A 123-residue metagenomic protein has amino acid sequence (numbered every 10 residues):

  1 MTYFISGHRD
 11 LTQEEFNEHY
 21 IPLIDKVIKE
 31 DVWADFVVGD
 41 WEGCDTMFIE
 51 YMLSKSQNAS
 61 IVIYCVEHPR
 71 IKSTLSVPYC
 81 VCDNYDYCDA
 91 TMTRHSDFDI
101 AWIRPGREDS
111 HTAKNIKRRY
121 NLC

Functional and structural regions predicted by a protein language model:
M1-D10: Short, hydrophobic/glycine-enriched beta-strand segments
R9-C123: Acidic/glycine-enriched connector segments
